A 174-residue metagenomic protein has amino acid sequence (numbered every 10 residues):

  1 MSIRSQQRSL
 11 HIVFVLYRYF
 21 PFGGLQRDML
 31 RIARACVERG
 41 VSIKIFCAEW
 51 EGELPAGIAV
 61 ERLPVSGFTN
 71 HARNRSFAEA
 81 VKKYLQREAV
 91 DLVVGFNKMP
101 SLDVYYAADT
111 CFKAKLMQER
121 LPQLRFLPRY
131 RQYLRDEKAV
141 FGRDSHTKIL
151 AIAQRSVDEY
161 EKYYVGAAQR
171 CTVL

Functional and structural regions predicted by a protein language model:
S9, L16-F22, A35-A72, Y84 (+2 more regions): N-terminal strand-loop element at the rim of the active site of nucleotide-sugar-dependent glycosyltransferases
G24-R31: Conserved alpha-helical elements of sugar-nucleotide-dependent glycosyltransferases
L25, F46-A48, G95-F96, Y133 (+1 more regions): Replace "coordinates the UDP/GDP/TDP-sugar" with "coordinates nucleotide-activated sugar donors
L63, Y106, L174: Hydrophobic residues at beta-strand termini and immediately following loops that shape nucleotide-binding pockets
G67-V93, Y130-A139: An amphipathic, basic-hydrophobic alpha-helix
V90-L116, R129, Y133, K138 (+1 more regions): An aromatic- and histidine-rich active-site surface loop
M117-F126: A solvent-exposed, charged loop/short amphipathic helix patch at secondary-structure junctions
R129-I152, Y163-V165, V173: Membrane-proximal helix-turn-helix segments that form the acceptor-binding/catalytic region of lipid-linked
